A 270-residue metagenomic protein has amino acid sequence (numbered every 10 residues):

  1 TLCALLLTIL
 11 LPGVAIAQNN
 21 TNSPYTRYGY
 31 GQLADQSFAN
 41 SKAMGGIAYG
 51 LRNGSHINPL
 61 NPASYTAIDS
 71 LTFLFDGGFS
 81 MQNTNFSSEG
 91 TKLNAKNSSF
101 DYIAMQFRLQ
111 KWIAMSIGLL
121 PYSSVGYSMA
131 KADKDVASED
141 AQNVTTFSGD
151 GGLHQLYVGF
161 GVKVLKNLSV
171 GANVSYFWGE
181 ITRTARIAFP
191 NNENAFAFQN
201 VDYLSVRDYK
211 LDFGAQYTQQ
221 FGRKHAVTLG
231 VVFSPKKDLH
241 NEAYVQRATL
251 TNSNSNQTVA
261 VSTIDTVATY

Functional and structural regions predicted by a protein language model:
T1-N22: Bacterial Sec-dependent N-terminal signal peptides
L2, G50-R52, L156: Short hydrophobic "helix-edge" motifs at membrane interfaces and signal-peptide entry regions
A4, L10, S37, I68-S70 (+1 more regions): A generic structural signal for short, non-catalytic loop/turn and secondary-structure boundary residues
I9, L51, D69-T72, G222 (+1 more regions): Short secondary-structure junctions and interdomain/linker hinges
I16-S123: N-terminal, post-signal peptide beta-strand-biased segments of exported outer-membrane/organellar beta-barrel and other
Q18-A43, G90, R108-Y270: Outer-membrane beta-barrel porins/channels
